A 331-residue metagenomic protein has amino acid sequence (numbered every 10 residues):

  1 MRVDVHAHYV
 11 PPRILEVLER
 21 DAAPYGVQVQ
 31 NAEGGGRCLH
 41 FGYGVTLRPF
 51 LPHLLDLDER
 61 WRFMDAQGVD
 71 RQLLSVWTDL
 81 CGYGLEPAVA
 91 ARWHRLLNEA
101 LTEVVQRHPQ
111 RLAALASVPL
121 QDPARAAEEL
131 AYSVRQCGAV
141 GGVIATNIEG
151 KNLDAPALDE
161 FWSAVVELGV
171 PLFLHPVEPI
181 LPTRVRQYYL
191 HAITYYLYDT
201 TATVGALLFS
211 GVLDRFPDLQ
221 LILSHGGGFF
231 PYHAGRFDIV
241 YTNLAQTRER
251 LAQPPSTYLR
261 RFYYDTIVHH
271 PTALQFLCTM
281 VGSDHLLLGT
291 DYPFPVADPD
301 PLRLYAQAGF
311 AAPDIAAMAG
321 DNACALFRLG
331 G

Functional and structural regions predicted by a protein language model:
M1-V5, V10-R71, E99-R107, E128-Y132 (+5 more regions): Mid-to-C-terminal alpha-helical segments outside catalytic/metal-binding sites
V3-V5, Q72-L74, A113-A116, G142-I144 (+4 more regions): Hydrophobic faces of well-ordered beta-strands that scaffold small-molecule active sites in alpha/beta enzyme cores
H8, E149, V177-E178, G227 (+1 more regions): Catalytic metal-binding/acid-base residues of hydrolase active sites
P11-L51, I180-Y198, F237-L259: Active-site gating loops and adjacent loop-to-helix segments of metal-dependent hydrolytic enzymes
D70-V204: Active-site gating/metal-coordination segments in enzymes
L96, A100-R107, Y132, Q136 (+7 more regions): Alpha-helical structural signal in soluble globular domains
T201-V204, N243-R248, T266-H270: A general structural motif
L208-T257: Aromatic-lined glycan-binding groove of carbohydrate-active enzymes
